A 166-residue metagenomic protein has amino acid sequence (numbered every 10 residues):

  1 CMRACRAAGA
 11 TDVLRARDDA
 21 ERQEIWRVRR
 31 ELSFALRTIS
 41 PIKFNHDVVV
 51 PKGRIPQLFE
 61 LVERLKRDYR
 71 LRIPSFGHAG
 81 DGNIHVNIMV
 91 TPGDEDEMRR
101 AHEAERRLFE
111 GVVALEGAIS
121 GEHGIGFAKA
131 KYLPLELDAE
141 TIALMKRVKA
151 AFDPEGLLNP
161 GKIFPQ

Functional and structural regions predicted by a protein language model:
C1-A104, G111, L115: C-terminal substrate-recognition/cap domain of FAD-linked oxidoreductases
L14-V28, S120-L135, F164-Q166: Short proline/glycine- and acidic-rich turn/helix-capping motifs at secondary-structure junctions
A79-I84, I119, G126-A128, E155 (+1 more regions): Gly/Ser/Thr-rich beta-alpha loop segments that engage phosphate groups in nucleotides
A101-E105, I142-M145: Short amphipathic alpha-helical surface patches that serve as generic macromolecular interface elements
R106-E110, R147-V148: Alpha-helix-loop-beta-strand connector modules within alpha/beta enzyme cores
V113-I125, A150, P154-L158: Alpha-helix capping/hinge segments and adjacent helical runs
A130-Q166: Activity-critical C-terminal alpha-helical subdomain
